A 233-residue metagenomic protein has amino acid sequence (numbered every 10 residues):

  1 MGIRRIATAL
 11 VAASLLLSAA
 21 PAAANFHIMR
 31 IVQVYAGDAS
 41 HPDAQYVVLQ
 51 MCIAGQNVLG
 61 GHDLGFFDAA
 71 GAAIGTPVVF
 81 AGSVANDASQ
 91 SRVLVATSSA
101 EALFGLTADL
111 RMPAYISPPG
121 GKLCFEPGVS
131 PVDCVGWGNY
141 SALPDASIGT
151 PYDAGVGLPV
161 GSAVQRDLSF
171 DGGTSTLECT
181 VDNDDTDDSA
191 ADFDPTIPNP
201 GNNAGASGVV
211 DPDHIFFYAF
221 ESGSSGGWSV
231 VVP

Functional and structural regions predicted by a protein language model:
M1-L10: Bacterial N-terminal signal peptides that target proteins for export
A9-S18: Bacterial N-terminal signal peptides
P21-G71, P212: A structural motif detector for short, solvent-exposed N-terminal "entry" segments of globular domains
R30, Y46-Q50, G65-F67, L94-A96 (+4 more regions): Residues within well-ordered beta-strands of beta-sheet-rich folds
G60-G61, D109-N203: Conserved beta-structured recognition patch
G71-V78, V129-C134: Surface-exposed loop/edge segments in extracytoplasmic proteins
P77-L103: Intrinsically disordered, low-complexity Pro/Gly/Ser/Thr-rich segments with frequent PxxP/GP/PP motifs and embedded
D213-G226: Extracellular carbohydrate-recognition regions
